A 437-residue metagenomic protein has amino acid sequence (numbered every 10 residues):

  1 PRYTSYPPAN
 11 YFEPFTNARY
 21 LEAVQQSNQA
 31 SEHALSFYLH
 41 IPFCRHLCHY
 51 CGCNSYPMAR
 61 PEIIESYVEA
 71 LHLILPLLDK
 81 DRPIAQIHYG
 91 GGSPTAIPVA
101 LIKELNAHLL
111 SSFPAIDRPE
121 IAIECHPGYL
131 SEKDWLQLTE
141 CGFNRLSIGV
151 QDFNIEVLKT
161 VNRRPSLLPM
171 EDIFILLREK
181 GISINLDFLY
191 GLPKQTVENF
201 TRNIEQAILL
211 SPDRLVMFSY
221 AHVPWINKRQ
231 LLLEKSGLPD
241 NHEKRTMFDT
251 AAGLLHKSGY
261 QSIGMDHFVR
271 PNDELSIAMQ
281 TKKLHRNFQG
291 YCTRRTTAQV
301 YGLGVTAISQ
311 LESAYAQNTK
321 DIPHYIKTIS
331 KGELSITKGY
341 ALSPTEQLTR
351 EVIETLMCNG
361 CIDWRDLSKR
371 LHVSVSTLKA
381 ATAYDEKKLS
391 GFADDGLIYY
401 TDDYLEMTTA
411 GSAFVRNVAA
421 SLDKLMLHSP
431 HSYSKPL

Functional and structural regions predicted by a protein language model:
P1-L35: Flexible, acidic/Gly-rich N-terminal and inter-domain linker regions that tether and position cofactor-handling modules
S31-S66: Canonical Radical SAM [4Fe-4S] cluster-binding loop centered on the CxxxCxxC motif and its immediate flanking residues
C51, V352-I353, V418: Short alpha-helical scaffolding segments that buttress acidic/His motifs in well-ordered protein cores
M58-L78, R82-H88, G92-L378, P436: C-terminal scaffold of the Radical SAM
V375-G391: Short amphipathic alpha-helical interaction segments
S390-D403: A short, conserved structural fragment
Y404-T408: Minor-groove-contacting beta-hairpin "wing" of winged helix-turn-helix DNA-binding domains
A410-L437: Short, amphipathic alpha-helical interaction segments positioned at domain boundaries
